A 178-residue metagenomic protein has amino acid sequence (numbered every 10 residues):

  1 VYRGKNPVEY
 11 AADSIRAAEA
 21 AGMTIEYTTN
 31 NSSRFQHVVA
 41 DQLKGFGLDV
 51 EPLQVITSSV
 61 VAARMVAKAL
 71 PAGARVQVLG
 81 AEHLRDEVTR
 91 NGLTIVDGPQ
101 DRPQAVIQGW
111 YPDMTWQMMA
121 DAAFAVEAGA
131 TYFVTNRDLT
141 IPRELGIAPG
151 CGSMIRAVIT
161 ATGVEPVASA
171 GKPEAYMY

Functional and structural regions predicted by a protein language model:
V1-Y178: HAD-like aspartate-dependent phosphatase fold
